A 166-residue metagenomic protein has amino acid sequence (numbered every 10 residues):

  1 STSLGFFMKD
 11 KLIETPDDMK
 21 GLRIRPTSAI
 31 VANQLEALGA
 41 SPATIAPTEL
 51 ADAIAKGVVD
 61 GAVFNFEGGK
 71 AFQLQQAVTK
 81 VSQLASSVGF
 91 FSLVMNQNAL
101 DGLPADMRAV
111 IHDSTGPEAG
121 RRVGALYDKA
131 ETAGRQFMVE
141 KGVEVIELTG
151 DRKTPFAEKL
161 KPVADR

Functional and structural regions predicted by a protein language model:
S1-R166: N-terminal secretory/targeting leader peptides
